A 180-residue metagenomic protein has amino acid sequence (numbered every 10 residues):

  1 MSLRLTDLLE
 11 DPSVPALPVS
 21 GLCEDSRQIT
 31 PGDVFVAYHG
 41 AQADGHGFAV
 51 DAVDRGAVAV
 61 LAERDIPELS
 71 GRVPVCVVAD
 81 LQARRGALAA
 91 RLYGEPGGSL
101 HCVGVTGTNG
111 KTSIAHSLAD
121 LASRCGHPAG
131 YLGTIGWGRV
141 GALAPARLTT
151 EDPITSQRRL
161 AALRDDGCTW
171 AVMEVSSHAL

Functional and structural regions predicted by a protein language model:
M1-A87, R91: N-terminal leader/targeting and accessory segments in enzymes
R85-L180: Phosphate-binding loop of NTP-binding sites
